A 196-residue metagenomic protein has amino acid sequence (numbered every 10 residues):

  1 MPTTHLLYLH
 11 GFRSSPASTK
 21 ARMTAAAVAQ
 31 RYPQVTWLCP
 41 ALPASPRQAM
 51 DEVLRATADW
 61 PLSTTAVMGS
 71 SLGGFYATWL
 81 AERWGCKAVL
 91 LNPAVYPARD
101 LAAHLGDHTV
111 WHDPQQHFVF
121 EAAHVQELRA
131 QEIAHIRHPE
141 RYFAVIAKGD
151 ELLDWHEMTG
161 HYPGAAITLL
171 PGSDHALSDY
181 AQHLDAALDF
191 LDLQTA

Functional and structural regions predicted by a protein language model:
P2-S63: Active-site catalytic motif of lipid deacylating hydrolases and related acyltransferases
Y8-F12, M68, V145: Short hydrophobic segments within beta-strands
R22, A26, T78, H156-T159: Active-site phosphate/pyrophosphate- and oxyanion-stabilizing loops and adjacent acidic/basic residues in soluble
R31-P33, W84, H138: Helix C-cap/helix->beta junction micro-motif
L38, A66-M68, V89-L90: Short, conserved beta-strand segments within well-ordered enzyme catalytic domains that often line or immediately flank
M68-G73, A77: Gly/Ala-rich beta-loop-alpha elbow adjacent to hydrolase catalytic centers
W79, R83: Active-site signature of alpha/beta-hydrolase-fold catalytic machinery across serine- and Asp/Cys-nucleophile hydrolases
K87-A196: The alpha/beta-hydrolase serine catalytic core
